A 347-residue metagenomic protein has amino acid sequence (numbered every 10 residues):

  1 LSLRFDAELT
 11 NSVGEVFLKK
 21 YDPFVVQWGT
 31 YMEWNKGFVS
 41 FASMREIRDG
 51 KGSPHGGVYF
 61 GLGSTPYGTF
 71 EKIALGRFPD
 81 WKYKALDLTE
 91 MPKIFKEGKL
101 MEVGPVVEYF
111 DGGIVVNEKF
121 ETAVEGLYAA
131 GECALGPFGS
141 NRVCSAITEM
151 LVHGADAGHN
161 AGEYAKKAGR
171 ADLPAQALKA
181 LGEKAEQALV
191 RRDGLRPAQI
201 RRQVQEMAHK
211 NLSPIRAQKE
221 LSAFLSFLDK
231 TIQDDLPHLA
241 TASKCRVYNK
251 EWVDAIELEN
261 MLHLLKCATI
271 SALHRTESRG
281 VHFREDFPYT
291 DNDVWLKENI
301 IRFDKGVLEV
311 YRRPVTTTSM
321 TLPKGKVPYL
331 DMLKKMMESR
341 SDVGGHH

Functional and structural regions predicted by a protein language model:
L1-I94, I147, L151, N160-E163: An anion/pyrophosphate-binding glycine-rich loop and adjacent beta-alpha core in soluble alpha-beta enzymes
F5, G37, S53-G61, P66-T69 (+5 more regions): Generic structural motif recognizing short loop/turn segments at the entrances and edges of beta-strands
T10-K20, V26-G29, Y109, V115-A129 (+1 more regions): Glycine- and aromatic-enriched mobile tails/lids
Y83-L127: FAD/FMN-dependent oxidoreductases across multiple families
